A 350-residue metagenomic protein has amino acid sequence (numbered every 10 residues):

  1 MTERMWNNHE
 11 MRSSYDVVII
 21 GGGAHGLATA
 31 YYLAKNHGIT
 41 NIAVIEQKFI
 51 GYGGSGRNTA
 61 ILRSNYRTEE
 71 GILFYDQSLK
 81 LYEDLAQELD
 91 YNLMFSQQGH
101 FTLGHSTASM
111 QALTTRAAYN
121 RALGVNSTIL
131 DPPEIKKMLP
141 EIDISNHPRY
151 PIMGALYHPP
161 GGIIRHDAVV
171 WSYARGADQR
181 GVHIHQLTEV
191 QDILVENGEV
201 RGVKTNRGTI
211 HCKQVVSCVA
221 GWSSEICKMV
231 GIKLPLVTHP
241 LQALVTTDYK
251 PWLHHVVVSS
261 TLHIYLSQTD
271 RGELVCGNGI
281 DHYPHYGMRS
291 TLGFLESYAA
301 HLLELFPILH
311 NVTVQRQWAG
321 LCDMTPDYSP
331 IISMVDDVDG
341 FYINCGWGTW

Functional and structural regions predicted by a protein language model:
M1-V17, Y32-T40: Extreme N-terminal leader/targeting segments of oxidoreductases
G22-H25, Q47: Glycine-rich Rossmann-fold phosphate-binding loop(s) that bind the pyrophosphate of adenine dinucleotide cofactors
A34-S55: Glycine-rich FAD pyrophosphate-binding loop
T59-E141, H263-I264, G293, H301-L303: Dinucleotide-binding Rossmann-like beta1-alpha1 core, especially the glycine-rich loop that anchors the ADP
E83-D84, S96, H105-R180, H185-Q186 (+3 more regions): Flavin (FAD/FMN) cofactor-binding and adjacent substrate-gating region of FAD-dependent oxidoreductase domains
T205-H254: Central helical "cap/lid" subdomain
K233, D248-C345: Active-site lid/adjacent beta-loop-alpha segment flanking the redox-cofactor pocket in flavoenzymes
